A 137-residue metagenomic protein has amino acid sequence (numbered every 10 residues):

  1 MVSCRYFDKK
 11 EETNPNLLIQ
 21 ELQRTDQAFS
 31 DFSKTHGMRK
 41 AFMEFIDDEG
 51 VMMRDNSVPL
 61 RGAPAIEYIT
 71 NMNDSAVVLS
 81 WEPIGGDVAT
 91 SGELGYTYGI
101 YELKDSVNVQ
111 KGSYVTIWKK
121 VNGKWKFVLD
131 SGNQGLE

Functional and structural regions predicted by a protein language model:
S3-R39, M43-E44: Short, low-complexity N-terminal intrinsically disordered segments enriched in polar/charged residues
R5, K111-G135: Short beta-strand edge/turn micro-motifs at domain boundaries
Q20, G37-D87, N108: A solvent-exposed, acidic/Ser-Thr-rich amphipathic alpha-helical stretch
T25-D31, E49-M52, S57, E137: Surface-exposed interaction/gating patches
A28, G86-A89: Alpha-helical solenoid scaffolds in eukaryotic macromolecular assemblies
F29, L94-Y98, I117-W118, W125-K126: Short, structured motif recognition centered on aromatic/hydrophobic residues
I46, N56, I100-Y101, S131: A mature extracytoplasmic/lumenal domain signature
I69, P83-D87, Y101-L103, S113-K119: Hydrophobic/aromatic beta-strand elements that line small-molecule binding cavities or substrate pockets in beta-rich
